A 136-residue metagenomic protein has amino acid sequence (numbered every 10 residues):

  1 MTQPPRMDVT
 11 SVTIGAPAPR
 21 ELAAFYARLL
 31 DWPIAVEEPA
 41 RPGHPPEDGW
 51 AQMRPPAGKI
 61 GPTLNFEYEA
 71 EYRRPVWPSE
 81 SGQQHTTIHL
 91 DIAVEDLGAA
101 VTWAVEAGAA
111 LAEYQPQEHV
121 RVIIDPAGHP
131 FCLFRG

Functional and structural regions predicted by a protein language model:
T2-M7, T13-L64, A99-T102, E106-Y114 (+1 more regions): Core segments of cupin and vicinal oxygen chelate
L29-L30, A70, R135: Generic alpha-helical secondary structure signal
R54-G82, T86-A93, E113: Conserved, structured core segments of small domains
Q115, L133-G136: Short beta->alpha transition motifs characteristic of CBS
D125: Short, acidic, Ser/Thr-enriched surface-loop or helix-capping motifs
